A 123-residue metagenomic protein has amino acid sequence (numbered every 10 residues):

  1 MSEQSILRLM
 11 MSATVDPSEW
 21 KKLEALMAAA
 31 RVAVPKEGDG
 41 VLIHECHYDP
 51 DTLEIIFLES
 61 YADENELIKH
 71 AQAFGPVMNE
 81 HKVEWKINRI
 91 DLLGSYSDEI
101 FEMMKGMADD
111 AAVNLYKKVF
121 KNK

Functional and structural regions predicted by a protein language model:
M1-I55, A62-A73, V83-K123: Short S/T/G/P-rich N-terminal loop/turn motif that feeds into the first structured element of a domain
G75-N79: A short, acidic, amphipathic alpha-helical segment used as a generic capping/interface helix at domain edges
